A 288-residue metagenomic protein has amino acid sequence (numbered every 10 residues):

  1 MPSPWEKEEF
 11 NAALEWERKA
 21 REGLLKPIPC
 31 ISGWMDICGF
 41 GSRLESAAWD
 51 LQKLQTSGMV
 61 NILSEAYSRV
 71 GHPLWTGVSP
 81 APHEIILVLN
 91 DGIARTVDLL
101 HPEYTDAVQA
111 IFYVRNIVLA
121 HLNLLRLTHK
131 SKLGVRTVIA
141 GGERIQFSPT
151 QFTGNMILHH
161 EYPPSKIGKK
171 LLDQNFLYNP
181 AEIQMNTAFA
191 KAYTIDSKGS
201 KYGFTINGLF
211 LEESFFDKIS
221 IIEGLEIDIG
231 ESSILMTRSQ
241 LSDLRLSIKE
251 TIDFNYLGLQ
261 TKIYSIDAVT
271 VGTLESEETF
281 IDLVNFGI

Functional and structural regions predicted by a protein language model:
M1-E22, L171-L172, N179-A181, K191-I288: Intrinsically disordered, glycine/charged-rich C-terminal tails and inter-domain linkers that flank nucleotidyl cyclase
P2-N116: Catalytic NTP-binding/metal-coordinating core of nucleotidyl cyclase/transferase enzymes
W34, G134-A140, G203-E212: A structural signal for short, well-ordered beta-strand segments and their strand-loop junctions that often border
F40, R144, F215-D217: Short, solvent-exposed loop/turn segments at secondary-structure junctions
S64-P80, A120-K130, G199-G203: Alpha-helix termini
W75-Y104, L125-T187: Catalytic core of nucleotidyl cyclases, primarily class III adenylyl/guanylyl cyclases
A110, Q151-I167, G224-R238: Short, low-complexity, polybasic intrinsically disordered segments
I111, F189-A192: A general structural signal for well-ordered alpha-helical packing
